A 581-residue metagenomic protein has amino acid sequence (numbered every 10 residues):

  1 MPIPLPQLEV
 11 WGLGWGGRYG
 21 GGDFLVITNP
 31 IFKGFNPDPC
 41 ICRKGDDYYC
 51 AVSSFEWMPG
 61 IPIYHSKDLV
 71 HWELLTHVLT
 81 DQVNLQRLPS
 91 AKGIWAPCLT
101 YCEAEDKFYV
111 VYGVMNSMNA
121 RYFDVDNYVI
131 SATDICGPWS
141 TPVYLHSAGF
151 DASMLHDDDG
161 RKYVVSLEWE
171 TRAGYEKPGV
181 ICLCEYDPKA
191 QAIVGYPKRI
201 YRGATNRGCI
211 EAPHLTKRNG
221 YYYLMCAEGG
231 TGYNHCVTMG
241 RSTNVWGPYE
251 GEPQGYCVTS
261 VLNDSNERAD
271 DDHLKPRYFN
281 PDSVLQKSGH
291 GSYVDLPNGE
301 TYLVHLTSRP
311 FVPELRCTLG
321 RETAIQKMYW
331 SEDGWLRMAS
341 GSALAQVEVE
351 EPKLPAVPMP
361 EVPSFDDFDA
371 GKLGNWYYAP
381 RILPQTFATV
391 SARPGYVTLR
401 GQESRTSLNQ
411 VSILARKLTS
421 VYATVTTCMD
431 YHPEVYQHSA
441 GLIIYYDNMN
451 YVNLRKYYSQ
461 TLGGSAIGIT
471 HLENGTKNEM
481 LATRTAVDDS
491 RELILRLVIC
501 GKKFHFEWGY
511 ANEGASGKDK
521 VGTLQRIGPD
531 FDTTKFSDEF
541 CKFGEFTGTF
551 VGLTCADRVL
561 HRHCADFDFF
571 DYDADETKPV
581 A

Functional and structural regions predicted by a protein language model:
P2-A581: Carbohydrate-active catalytic/glycan-binding domains of CAZyme proteins, especially the secreted or lumenal ectodomains
